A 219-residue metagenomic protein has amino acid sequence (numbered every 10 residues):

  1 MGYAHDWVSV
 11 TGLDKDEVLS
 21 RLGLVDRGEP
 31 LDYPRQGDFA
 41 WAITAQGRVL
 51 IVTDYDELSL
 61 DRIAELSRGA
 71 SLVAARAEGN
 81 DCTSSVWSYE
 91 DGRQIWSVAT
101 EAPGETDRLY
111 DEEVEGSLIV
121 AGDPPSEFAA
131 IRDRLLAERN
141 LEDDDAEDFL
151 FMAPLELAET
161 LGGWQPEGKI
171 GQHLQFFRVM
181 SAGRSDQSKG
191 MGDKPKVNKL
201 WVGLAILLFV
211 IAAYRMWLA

Functional and structural regions predicted by a protein language model:
M1-V25: Short, extreme N-terminal segment that most often corresponds to the first beta-strand
D16-V25, P30-W41, Q46, G168 (+1 more regions): Extended non-membrane alpha-helical scaffolds
V18, A64-L66, A158: Broad structural signal for hydrophobic residues in well-ordered alpha-helices, predominantly aliphatic
R27-G104: Short, intrinsically disordered low-complexity segments
T100-K194: Long, compositionally biased intrinsically disordered terminal regions
K189-L207: Juxtamembrane cytosolic/matrix-side boundary and N-terminal portion of single-pass signal-anchor/stop-transfer
V210-A219: Juxtamembrane boundary at the C-terminal end of a transmembrane helix
